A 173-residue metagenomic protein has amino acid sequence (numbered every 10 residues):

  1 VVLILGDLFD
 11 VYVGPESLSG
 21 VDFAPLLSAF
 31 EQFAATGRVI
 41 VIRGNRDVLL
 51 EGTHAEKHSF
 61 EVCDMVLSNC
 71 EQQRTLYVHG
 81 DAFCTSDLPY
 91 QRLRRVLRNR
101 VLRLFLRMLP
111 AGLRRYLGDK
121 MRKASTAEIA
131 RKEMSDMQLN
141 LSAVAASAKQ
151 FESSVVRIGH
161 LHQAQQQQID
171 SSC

Functional and structural regions predicted by a protein language model:
V1-C70: Core catalytic region of metal-dependent phosphoesterases/phosphodiesterases, especially metallo-beta-lactamase-like
G14, T53-H54, Y116-K120, K132 (+2 more regions): Short amphipathic alpha-helical patches
S19, L27, F33, A55 (+4 more regions): Short alpha-helical interface elements
V21-A24, S28, Q91, R100 (+1 more regions): Generic alpha-helical secondary structure signal
A24-A35, V78-F83, A127-E128, H160: Short, charge-rich amphipathic segments
K57-C63, Q72-L76, D81, T85-L93 (+1 more regions): Conserved beta-sheet core of the metallophosphoesterase superfamily
V78-N140: Active-site-proximal loop/helix segment associated with metal-binding centers of metalloenzymes
